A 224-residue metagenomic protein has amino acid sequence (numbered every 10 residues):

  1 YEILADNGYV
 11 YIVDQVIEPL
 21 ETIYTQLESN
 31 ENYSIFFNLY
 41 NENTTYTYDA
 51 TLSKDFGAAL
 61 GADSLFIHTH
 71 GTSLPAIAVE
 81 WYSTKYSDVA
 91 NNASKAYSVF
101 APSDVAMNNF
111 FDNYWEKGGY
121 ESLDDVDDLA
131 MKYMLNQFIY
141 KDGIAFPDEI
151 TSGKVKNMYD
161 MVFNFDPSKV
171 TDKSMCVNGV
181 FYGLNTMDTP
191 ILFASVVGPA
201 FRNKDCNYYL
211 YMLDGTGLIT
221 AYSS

Functional and structural regions predicted by a protein language model:
Y1-S224: Mature, structured domains of secreted/extracytosolic soluble proteins
